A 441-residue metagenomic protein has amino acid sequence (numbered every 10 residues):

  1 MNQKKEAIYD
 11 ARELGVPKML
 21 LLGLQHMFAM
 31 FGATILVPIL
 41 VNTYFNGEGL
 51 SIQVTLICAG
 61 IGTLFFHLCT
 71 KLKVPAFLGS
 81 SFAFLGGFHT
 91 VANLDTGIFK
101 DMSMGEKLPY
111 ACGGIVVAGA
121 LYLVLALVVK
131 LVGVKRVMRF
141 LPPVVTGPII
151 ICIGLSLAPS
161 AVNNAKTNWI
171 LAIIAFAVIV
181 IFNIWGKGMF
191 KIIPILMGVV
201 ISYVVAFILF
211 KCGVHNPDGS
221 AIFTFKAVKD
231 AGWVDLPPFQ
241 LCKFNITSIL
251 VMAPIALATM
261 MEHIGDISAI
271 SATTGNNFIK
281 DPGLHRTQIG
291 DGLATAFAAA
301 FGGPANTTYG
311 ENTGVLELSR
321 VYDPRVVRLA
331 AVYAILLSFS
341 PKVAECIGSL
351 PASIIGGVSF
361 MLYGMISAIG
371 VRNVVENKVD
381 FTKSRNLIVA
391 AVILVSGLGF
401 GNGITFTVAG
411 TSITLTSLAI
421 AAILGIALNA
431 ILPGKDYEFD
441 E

Functional and structural regions predicted by a protein language model:
M1-A76, G86-G105: N-terminal signal-anchor module of multipass membrane proteins
M1-L21, V214-P238, A272-N276, T287 (+1 more regions): Intrinsically disordered, low-complexity non-transmembrane regions of multi-pass membrane transporters
N2-K4, T34-P38, N42, A175-F182 (+4 more regions): Juxtamembrane interface elements at the cytosolic ends of transmembrane helices in multi-pass membrane proteins
P17-G32, L171-A175, I193-P194, D235-D266 (+1 more regions): Hydrophobic, membrane-embedded alpha-helices of multi-pass small-molecule transporters
N42-H67, P254-P324: Membrane-embedded helical hairpins/re-entrant loop segments and their flanking transmembrane helices within multi-pass
G49-L50, L72-F84, V137-T146, K191-M197 (+4 more regions): Short, non-helical or kinked segments that cap or interrupt transmembrane helices
F88-N93, N183, N312-V327, Y333-L337: Interfacial segments of multi-pass membrane proteins
S103-G213, A331-E441: Membrane-embedded alpha-helical modules
